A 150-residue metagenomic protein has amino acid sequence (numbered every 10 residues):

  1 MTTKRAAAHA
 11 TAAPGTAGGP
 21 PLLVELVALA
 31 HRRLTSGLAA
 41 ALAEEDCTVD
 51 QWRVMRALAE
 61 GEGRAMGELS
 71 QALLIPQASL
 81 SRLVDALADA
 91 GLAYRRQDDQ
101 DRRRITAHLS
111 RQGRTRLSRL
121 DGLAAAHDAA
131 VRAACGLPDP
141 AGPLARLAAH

Functional and structural regions predicted by a protein language model:
M1-E45, A149: N-terminal leader segment of winged-helix/HTH proteins
G19, C47-V49, L109, C135-P138: Alpha-helical hairpin
L22, T115-H150: Terminal interaction helix/tail motif
V27, D99-D121: Basic, amphipathic "hinge/linker" alpha-helix immediately C-terminal to the N-terminal HTH DNA-binding motif
R32, S36-S79: N-terminal helix-turn-helix DNA-binding core of bacterial DNA-binding proteins
Q71, A88-D89: Alpha-helical residues within the helix-turn-helix
R82-A86: Residues within the DNA-recognition helix of helix-turn-helix
